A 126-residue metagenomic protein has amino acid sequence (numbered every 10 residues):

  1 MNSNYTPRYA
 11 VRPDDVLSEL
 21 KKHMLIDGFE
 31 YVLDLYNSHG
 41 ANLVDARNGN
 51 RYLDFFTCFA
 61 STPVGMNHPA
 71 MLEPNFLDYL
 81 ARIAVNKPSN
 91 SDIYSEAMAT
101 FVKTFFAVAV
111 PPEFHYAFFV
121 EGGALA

Functional and structural regions predicted by a protein language model:
M1, S18-K21, N48: Charged, low-complexity, helix-prone segments enriched in Lys/Glu/Asp/Gln
M1-V16: Generic start-of-chain signal for non-secretory N-termini
T6-A10, K22-M24, R51-A126: Glycine-rich loop-to-alpha-helix module at the N-terminal edge of alpha/beta enzyme cores
P13-S38: Short, basic/aromatic recognition patches
F29, R47, G122-G123: Fold-independent oxyanion-binding glycine-rich loops and adjacent beta-strand/coil segments at enzyme active sites
L33-F55: Active-site and channel-lining beta-strand-loop segments that bind or position nucleotide-derived/phosphorylated
